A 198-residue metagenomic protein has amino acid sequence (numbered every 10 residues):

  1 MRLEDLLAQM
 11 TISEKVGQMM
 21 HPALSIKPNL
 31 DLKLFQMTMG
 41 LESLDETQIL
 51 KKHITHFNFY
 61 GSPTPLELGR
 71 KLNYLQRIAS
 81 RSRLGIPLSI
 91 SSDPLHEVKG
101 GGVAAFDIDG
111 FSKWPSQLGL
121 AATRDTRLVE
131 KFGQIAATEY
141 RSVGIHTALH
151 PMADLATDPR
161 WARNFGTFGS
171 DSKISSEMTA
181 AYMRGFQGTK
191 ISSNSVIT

Functional and structural regions predicted by a protein language model:
M1-T198: Glycoside hydrolase catalytic-domain context in secreted enzymes
